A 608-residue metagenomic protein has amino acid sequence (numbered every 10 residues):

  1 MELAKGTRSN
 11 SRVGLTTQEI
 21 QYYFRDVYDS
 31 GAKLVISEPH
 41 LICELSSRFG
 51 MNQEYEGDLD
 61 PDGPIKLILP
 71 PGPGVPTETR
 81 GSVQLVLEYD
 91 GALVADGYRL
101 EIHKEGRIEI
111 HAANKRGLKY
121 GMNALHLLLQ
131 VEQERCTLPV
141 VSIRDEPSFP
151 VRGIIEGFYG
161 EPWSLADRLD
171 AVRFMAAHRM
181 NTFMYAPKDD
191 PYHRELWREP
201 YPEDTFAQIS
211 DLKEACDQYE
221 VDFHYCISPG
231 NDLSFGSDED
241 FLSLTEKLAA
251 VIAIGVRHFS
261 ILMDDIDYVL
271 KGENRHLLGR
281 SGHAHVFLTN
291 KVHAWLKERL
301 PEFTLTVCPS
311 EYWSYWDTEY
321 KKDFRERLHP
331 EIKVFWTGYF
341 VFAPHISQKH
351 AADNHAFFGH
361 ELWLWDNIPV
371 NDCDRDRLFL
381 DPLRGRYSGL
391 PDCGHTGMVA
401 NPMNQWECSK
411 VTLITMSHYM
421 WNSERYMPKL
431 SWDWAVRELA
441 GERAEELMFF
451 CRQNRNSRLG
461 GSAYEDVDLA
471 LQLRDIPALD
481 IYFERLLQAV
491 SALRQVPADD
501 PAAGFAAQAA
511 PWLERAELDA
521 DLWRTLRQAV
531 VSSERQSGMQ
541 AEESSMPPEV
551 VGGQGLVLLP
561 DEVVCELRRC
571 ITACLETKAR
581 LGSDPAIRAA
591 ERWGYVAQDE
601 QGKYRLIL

Functional and structural regions predicted by a protein language model:
M1-E105, A113, R135-S142: Acidic, contiguous N-terminal accessory segments
A4-T7, T17, R425-L608: C-terminal functional modules
G14-S46, P147-P162, D167-M180: Boundary/entry segment of secreted carbohydrate-active catalytic domains
Q53-D60, P70-P71, V86-D90, H111-A113 (+5 more regions): Structural motif
A95-G97, R116, G121-P150: N-terminal carbohydrate-binding accessory modules
G106-I108, Y604: Hydrophobic residues embedded in beta-strands of well-ordered beta-sheets
Q130-Q133, E195, R257, V269-K429: Catalytic-core regions of glycoside hydrolase
I155-F335: Aromatic-lined carbohydrate-binding surfaces of glycoside hydrolases
